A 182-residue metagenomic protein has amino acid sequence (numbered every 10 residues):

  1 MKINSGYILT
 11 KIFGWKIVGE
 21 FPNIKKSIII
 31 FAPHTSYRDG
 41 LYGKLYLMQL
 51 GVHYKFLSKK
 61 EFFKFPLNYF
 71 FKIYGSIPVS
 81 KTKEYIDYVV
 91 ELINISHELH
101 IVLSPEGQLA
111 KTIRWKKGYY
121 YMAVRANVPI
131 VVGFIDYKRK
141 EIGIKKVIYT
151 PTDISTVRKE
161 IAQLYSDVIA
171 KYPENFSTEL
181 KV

Functional and structural regions predicted by a protein language model:
I3-G6, T10-D167, L180-K181: Soluble catalytic domains of membrane acyltransferases
K171-V182: Short, flexible loop/turn segments with low-complexity composition
